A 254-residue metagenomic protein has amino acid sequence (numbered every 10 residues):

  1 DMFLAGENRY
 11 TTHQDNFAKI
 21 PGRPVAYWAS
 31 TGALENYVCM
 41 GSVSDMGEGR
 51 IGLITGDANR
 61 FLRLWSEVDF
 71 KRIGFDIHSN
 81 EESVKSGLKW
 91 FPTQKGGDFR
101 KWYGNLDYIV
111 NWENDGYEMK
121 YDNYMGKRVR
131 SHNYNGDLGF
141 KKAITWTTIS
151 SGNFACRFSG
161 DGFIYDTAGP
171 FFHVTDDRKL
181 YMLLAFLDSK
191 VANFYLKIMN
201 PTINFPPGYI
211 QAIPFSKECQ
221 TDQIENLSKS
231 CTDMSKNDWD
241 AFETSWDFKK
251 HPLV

Functional and structural regions predicted by a protein language model:
D1-R128, H132-A143, D222-V254: Polynucleotide-recognition surfaces of large bacterial nucleic-acid defense/processing enzymes
P24-Y27, H173, K217: A generic alpha-helix propensity feature with a strong bias for hydrophobic helices
Y117-E118, H173, P206-F215, D247-V254: Short amphipathic alpha-helical patches
D137-K141, T147-A212, C219, Q223 (+2 more regions): Basic, amphipathic alpha-helical recognition segments used for DNA target recognition
